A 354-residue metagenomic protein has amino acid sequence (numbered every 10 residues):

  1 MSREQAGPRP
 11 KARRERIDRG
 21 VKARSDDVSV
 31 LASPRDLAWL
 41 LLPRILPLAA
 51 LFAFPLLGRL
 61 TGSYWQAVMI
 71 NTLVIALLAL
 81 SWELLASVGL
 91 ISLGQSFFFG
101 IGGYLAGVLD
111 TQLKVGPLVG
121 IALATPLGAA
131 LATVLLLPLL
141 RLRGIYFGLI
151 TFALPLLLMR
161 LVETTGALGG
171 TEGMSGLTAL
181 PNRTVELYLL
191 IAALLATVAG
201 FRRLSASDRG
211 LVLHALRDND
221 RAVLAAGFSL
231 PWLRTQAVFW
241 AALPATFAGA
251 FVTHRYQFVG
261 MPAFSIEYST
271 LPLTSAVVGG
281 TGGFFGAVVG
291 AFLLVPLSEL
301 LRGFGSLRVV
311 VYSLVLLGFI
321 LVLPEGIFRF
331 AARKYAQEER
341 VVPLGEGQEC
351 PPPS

Functional and structural regions predicted by a protein language model:
R3, G7-S354: Transmembrane alpha-helices and adjacent helix-loop boundaries
